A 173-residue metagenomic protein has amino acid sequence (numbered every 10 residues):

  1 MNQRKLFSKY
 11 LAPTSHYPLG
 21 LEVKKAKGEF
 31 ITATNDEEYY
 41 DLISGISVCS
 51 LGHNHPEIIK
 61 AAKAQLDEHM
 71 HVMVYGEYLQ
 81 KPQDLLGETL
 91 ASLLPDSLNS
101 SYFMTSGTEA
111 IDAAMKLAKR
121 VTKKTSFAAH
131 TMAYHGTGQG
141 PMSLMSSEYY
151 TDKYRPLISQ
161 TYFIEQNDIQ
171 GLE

Functional and structural regions predicted by a protein language model:
M1, L21, K25, G52 (+6 more regions): Electropositive phosphate-/nucleotide-binding environments in soluble metabolic enzymes
M1-K27, S44, P82-Q83: Active-site-adjacent loop/helix segments that line or gate small-molecule/cofactor pockets in enzymes
K9-Y10, E38-K124: Glycine-rich loop-to-alpha-helix module at the N-terminal edge of alpha/beta enzyme cores
P13, Y17-L19, S47, N54 (+5 more regions): Glycine-rich, flexible loop/turn motifs
L19, K27, E38, S100 (+1 more regions): A generic secondary-structure signal marking the coil-to-beta-strand transition
A33-T34: Short, acidic, Ser/Thr-enriched surface-loop or helix-capping motifs
G87-E173: PLP-dependent aspartate aminotransferase-fold enzymes
